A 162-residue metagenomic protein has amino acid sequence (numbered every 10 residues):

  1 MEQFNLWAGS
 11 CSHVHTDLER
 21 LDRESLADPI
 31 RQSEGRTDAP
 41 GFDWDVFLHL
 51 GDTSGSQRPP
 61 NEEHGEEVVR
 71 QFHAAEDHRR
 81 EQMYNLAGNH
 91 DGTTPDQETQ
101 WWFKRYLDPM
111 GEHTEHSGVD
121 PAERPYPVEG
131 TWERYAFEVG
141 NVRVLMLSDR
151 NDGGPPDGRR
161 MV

Functional and structural regions predicted by a protein language model:
M1-E63: N-terminal active-site segment of His-dependent metallophosphoesterases
R58-M161: Extended active-site neighborhood of metal-dependent phosphoesterases/phosphodiesterases
